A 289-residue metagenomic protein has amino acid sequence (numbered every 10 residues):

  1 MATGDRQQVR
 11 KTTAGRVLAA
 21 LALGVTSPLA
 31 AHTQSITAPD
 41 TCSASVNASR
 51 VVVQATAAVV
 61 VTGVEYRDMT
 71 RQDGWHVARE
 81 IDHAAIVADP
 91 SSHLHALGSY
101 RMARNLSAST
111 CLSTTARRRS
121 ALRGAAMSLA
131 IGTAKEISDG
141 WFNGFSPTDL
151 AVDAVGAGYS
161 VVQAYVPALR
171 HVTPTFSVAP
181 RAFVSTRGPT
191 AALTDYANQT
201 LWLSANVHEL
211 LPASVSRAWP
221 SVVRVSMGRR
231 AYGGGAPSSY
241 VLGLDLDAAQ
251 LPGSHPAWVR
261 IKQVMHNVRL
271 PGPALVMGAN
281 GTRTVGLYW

Functional and structural regions predicted by a protein language model:
M1-T13: N-terminal secretory signal peptides that target proteins for export/translocation
A20-P90, L94-S120, S214-A218, P237-S238 (+1 more regions): N-terminal targeting leaders of membrane proteins
A57-A58, S120-G140: Small-polar-interrupted transmembrane alpha-helices in polytopic inner-membrane proteins
L106-L112, V161-V166, A205-V215, A248-S254: Outer-membrane beta-barrel proteins
K135-A154: Interfacial helix-loop-helix junctions of multi-pass membrane proteins
D153, D195-L201, G235-Y240: Residues that define the transmembrane beta-barrel architecture of outer-membrane proteins
G158-Y159, L201-V207, L242-A248, V285-L287: Residues on the lipid-exposed face of transmembrane beta-strands in outer-membrane beta-barrel proteins
Y165-L211: Primarily interfacial, aromatic-capped hydrophobic alpha-helices that serve as membrane anchors
